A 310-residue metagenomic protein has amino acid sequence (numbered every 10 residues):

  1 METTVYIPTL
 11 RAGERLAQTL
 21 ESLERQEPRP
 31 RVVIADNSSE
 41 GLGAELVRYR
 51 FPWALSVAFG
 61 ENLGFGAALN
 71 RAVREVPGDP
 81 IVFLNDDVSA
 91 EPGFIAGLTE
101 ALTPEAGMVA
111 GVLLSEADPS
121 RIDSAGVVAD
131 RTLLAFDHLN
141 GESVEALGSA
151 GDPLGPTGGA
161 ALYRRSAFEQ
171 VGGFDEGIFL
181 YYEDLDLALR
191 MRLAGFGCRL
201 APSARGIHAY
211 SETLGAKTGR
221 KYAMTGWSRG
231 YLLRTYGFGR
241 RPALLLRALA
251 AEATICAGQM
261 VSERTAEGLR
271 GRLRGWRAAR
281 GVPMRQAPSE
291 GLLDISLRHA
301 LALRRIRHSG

Functional and structural regions predicted by a protein language model:
E21-P30: Short, acidic, metal-binding catalytic loop of nucleotide-sugar glycosyltransferases
D36-A44, E61, V88: A conserved acidic beta->alpha catalytic loop
F59-V76, D86: Glycine-rich, basic loop-to-helix element that forms the pyrophosphate-binding segment of sugar-nucleotide handling
I81: Short aromatic/hydrophobic "clamp" motif used to bind/position activated sugar donors
E91-A129: Conserved donor NDP-sugar-binding/catalytic core segment of glycosyltransferases
A129-P153, G158: Short, flexible, basic/aromatic active-site loop/helix in glycosyltransferases
L154-R205: A short, conserved alpha-helix in the catalytic core of glycosyltransferases
R241-G310: Non-catalytic, C-terminal membrane-associated alpha-helical segments of glycosyltransferases
